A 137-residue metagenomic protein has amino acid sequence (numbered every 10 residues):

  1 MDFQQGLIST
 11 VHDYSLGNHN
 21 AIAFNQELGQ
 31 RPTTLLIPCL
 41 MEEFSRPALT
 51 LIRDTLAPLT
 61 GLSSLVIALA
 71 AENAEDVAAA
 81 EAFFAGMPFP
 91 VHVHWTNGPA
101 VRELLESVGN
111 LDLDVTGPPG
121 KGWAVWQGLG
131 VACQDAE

Functional and structural regions predicted by a protein language model:
M1-G61: N-proximal low-complexity "stem/linker" segments adjacent to membrane-targeting elements
V11-H19, A74-A136: Active-site-proximal specificity loops/subdomain of glycosyltransferases
T34-L36, S64-V66, H92: A structural signal for isolated positions on well-ordered beta-strands in alpha/beta enzyme cores
L40, L65, G130-V131: Broad hydrophobic/π-residue packing in well-ordered secondary structure
G61-S63, A136-E137: Short, surface-exposed connector motifs at secondary-structure boundaries
L69-E72: Acidic ATP/Mg2+-coordinating residue in the GHKL
